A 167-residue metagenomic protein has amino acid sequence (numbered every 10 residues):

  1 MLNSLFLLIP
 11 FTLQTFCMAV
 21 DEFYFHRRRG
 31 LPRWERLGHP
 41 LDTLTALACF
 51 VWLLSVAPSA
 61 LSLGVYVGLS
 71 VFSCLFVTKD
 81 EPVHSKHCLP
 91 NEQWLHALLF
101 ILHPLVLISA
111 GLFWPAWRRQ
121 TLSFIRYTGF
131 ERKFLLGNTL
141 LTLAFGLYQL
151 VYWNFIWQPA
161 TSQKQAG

Functional and structural regions predicted by a protein language model:
M1-L2, E22-W34, P58-V65: Short juxtamembrane and helix-loop transition motifs at transmembrane-helix boundaries in membrane proteins
M1-Q14: Hydrophobic transmembrane alpha-helical segments in integral membrane proteins
A19-L31, V77-P90, Q149-N154: C-terminal ends of transmembrane helices
P32-L37, L89-L98, I125-T128: Non-cytosolic membrane-interface motifs at loop->transmembrane helix junctions
G38-A48, Q93-S109, A166-G167: Small-residue-rich segments of transmembrane alpha-helices in multi-pass membrane proteins, especially helix faces
A48-V56, P104-T121: Hydrophobic alpha-helical transmembrane segments in multi-pass integral membrane proteins
G68-K79, L98-P115, R132, G137-A144: Hydrophobic alpha-helical membrane segments
A116-A166: Terminal transmembrane helical module of multi-pass membrane proteins
